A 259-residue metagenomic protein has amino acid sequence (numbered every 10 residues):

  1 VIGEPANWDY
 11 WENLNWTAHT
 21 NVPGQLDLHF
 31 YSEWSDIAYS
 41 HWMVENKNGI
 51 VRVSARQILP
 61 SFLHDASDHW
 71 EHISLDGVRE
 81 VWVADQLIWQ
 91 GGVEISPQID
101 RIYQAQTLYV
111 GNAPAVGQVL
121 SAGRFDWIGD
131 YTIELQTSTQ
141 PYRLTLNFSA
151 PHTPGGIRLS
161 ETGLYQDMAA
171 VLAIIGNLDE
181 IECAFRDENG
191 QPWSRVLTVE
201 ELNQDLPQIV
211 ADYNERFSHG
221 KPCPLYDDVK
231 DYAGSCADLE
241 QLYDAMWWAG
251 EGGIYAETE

Functional and structural regions predicted by a protein language model:
I2-W42, E94-G155, K230-T258: N-proximal, solvent-exposed amphipathic alpha-helical segments enriched in charged/polar residues
G24-L26, L159-D167, I174: Short linear interaction motifs
L26, G49-R52, V81, Y142-L144: Hydrophobic residues embedded in beta-strands of well-ordered beta-sheets
D36-H41, A66-H69, M168: Short, surface-exposed coil-to-beta transition loops
I50, V78-A84, N177-A184: Short acidic amphipathic segments
R52-G77, S149-L164: An anionic, turn-rich surface loop/hairpin at beta-sheet edges that serves as a generic interaction/coordination patch
H72-Q90: Short, exposed beta-strand-loop hairpins at the edges of beta-sheets in extracellular/periplasmic proteins
D85-P97, E182-E259: Polar/charged, Gly/Pro-rich intrinsically disordered segments
